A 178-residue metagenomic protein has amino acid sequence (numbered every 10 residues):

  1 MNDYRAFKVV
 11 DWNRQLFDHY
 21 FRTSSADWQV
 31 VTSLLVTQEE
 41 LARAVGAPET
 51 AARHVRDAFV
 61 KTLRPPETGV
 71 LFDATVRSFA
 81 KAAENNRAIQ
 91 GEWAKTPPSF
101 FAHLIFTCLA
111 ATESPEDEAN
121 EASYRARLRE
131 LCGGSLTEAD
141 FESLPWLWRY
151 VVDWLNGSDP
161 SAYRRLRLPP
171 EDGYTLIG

Functional and structural regions predicted by a protein language model:
M1-G157, S161-R165, P169, G173-T175: Charged, amphipathic alpha-helical stretches
